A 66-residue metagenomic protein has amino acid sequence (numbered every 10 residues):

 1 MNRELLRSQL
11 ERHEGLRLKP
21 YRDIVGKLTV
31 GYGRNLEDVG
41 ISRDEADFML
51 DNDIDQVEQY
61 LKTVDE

Functional and structural regions predicted by a protein language model:
M1-E66: Acidic, aromatic-lined catalytic clefts of primarily extracellular/periplasmic carbohydrate-active enzymes that remodel
